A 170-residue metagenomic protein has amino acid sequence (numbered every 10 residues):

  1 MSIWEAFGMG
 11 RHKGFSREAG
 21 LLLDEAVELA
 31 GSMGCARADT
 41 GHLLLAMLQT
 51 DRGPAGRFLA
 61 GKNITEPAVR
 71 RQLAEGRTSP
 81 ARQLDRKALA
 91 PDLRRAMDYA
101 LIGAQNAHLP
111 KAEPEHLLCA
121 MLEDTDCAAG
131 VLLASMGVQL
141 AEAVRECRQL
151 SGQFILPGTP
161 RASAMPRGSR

Functional and structural regions predicted by a protein language model:
M1-R170: Histone-fold recognition with a strong bias for associated Lys/Arg-rich disordered tails
